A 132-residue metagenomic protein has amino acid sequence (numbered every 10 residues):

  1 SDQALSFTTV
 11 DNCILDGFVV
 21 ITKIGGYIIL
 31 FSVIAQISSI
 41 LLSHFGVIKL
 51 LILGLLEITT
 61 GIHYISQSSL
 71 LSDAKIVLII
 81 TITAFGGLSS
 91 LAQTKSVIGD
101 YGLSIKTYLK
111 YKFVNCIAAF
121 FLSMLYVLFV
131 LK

Functional and structural regions predicted by a protein language model:
S1-D2, A35, S39, K95: Juxtamembrane interface at the ends
S1-N12: Short, membrane-interfacial amphipathic segments enriched in basic
V10-I80: Transmembrane helical segments that form the transport core of multi-pass membrane transport proteins
S72-K132: C-terminal transmembrane helix pair
